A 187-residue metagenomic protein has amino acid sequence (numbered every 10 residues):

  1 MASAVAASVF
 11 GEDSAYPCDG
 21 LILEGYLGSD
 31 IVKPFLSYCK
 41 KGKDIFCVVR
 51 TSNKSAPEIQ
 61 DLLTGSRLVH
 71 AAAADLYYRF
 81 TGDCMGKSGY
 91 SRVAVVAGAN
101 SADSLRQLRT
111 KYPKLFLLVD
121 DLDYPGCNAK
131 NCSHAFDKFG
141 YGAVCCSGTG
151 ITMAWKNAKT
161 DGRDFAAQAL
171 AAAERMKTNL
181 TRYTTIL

Functional and structural regions predicted by a protein language model:
M1-A94: Conserved anion-binding
A4-A7, P34-S37, Q107, N131-H134 (+2 more regions): Alpha-helical scaffolding segments of alpha/beta enzyme cores, especially the outer helices of TIM-barrel or partial
S8-E12, I45, D137-V144, F165: A polyampholytic, Gly/Pro-enriched intrinsically disordered region
S29, R67, A71, A102 (+2 more regions): Electropositive phosphate-/nucleotide-binding environments in soluble metabolic enzymes
I31, P57, L105, W155-N157: Short acidic, gly/pro-rich beta-turn/loop elements at beta-sheet edges and active-site/ligand-binding grooves
L36-K40, Y78-G82, R106-Y112, K177 (+1 more regions): Surface-exposed amphipathic alpha-helices with a cationic face
A99-C146, G150-A154: A C-terminal functional module that forms or caps the active site or interfaces directly with catalytic machinery
C132-K138, G142, I151-L187: C-terminal helical cap(s) of enzyme catalytic domains, especially alpha/beta-barrels
